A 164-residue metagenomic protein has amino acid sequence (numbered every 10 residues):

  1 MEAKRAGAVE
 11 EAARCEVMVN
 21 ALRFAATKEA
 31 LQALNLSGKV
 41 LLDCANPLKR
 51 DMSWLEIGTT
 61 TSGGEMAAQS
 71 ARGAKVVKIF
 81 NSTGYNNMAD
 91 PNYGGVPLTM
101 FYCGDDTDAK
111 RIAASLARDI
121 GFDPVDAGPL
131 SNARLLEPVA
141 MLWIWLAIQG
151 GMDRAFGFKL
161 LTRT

Functional and structural regions predicted by a protein language model:
M1-E2, S37, A71-R72, I120: Short, structured coil segments at secondary-structure junctions
E2-K4, S53-T59, D123: Structural/interface elements that position substrates and couple domains in central-metabolism enzymes
E2-V40, C44-D51: Rossmann-like NAD(P)-binding element
R5, K75-N81, V125-A127: General beta-strand structural signal in soluble alpha/beta enzymes
R23-A26, S82-G84, D106-D108: Short beta->alpha connector loops
A30-L34, S53, D90-P91, A114-S115: Short amphipathic alpha-helical segments
C44-N92: Rossmann-fold NAD(P)-binding glycine/threonine-rich loop
L98-T164: Active-site-lining helix/loop region of Rossmann-like oxidoreductase modules
